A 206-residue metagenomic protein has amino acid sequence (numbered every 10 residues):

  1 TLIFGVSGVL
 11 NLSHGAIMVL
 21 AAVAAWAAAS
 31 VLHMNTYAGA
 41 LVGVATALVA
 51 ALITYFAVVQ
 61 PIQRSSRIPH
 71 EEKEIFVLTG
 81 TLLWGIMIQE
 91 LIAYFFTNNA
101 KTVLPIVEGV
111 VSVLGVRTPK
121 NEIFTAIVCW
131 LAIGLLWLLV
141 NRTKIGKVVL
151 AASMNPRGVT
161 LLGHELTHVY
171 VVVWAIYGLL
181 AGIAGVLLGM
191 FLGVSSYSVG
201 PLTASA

Functional and structural regions predicted by a protein language model:
T1-V31, I53, A57-E72, R157: Single transmembrane alpha-helix segments in multi-pass membrane proteins
L2-A22, T36, E74-I75, I145 (+2 more regions): Short, non-helical or kinked segments that cap or interrupt transmembrane helices
I3-V6, A25, A50-V59, W84 (+5 more regions): Alpha-helical transmembrane segments of polytopic integral membrane proteins, especially the permease/helical cores
I17, A21-A25, G39, G43-A47 (+8 more regions): Alpha-helical transmembrane segments in multi-pass membrane proteins
L32-L41, E71-F76, V110-A126, G193-S196: Interfacial loop-to-helix junctions that mark the boundaries of transmembrane helices in multi-pass membrane
H33-W84: Alpha-helical transmembrane segments within multi-pass membrane transporters and channels
L78-L114: Extracellular/periplasmic helix-loop junction at the C-terminal end of a transmembrane helix in multi-pass membrane
R117-S195: Helix-loop-helix "hairpin" substructures at the membrane interface of multi-pass membrane proteins
